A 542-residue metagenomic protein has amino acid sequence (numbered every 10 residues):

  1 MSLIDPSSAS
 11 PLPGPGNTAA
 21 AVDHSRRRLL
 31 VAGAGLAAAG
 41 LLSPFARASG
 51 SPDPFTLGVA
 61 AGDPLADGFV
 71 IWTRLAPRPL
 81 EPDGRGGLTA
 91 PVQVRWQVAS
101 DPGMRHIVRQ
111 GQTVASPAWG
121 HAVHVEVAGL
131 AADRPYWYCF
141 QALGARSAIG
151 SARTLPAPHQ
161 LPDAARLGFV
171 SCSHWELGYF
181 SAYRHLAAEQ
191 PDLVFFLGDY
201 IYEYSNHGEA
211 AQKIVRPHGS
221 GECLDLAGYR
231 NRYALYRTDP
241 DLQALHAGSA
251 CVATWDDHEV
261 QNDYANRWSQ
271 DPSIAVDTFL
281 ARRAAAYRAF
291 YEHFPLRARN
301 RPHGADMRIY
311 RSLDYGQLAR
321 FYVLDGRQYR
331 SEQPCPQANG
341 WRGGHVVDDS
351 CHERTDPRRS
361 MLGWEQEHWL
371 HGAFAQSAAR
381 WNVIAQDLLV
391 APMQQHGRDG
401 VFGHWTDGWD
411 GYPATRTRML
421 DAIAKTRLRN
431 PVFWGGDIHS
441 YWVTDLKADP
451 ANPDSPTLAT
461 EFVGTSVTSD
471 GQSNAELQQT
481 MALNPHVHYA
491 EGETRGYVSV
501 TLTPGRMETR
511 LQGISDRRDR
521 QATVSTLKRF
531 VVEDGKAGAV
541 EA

Functional and structural regions predicted by a protein language model:
S2-L41, R47-A542: Metal-dependent phosphoester/phosphodiester hydrolase catalytic core
